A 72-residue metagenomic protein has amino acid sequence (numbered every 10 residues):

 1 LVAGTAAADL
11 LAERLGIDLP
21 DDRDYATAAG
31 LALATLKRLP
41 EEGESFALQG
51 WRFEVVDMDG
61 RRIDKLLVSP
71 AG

Functional and structural regions predicted by a protein language model:
L1-G72: Cytosolic regulatory modules rich in charged/polar residues
